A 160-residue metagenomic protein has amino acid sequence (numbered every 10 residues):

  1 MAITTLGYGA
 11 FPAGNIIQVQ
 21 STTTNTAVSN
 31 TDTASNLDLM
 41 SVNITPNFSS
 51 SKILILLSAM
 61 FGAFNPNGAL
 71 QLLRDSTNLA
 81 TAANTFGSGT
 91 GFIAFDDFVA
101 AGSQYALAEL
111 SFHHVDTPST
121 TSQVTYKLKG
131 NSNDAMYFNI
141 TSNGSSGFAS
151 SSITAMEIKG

Functional and structural regions predicted by a protein language model:
M1-A27: Glycine-rich, low-complexity segments
D32-A34, P46-K52, L56-Q123, K127-G160: Terminal beta-strand-rich extracellular "head" domains that mediate receptor/glycan or other ligand binding
N36-D38: Short, solvent-exposed loop/turn segments enriched in Ser/Thr/Gly
M40-V42: Extended, low-complexity regulatory regions
